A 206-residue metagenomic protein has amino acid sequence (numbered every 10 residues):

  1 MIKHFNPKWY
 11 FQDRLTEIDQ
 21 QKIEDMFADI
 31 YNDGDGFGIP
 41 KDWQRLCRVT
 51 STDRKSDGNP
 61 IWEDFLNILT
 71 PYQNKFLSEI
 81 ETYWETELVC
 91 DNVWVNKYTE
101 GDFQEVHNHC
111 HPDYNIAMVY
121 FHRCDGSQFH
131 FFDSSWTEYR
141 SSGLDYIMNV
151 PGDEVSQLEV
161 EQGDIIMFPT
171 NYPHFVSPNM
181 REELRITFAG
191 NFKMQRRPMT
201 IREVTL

Functional and structural regions predicted by a protein language model:
M1-W84, F103: Non-heme Fe(II)/2-oxoglutarate
F5, E87, H109-Y114, M180-L184: A generic structural micro-feature
T82-V93, F131: A short coil-to-beta-strand element that immediately follows conserved catalytic motifs
N96-M167, P198-T205: Catalytic core of non-heme Fe(II) oxygenases with the double-stranded beta-helix
Q104-H107, H174-R181: Short beta-strand His + acidic residue motifs that chelate non-heme Fe in jelly-roll/DSBH and cupin folds
H122, Y172, F192-M194: Short beta-strand segments enriched in hydrophobic/aromatic residues within well-folded beta-rich domains
D164-P173, E182: Beta-rich strand-turn-strand
L184-L206: Non-heme Fe(II)/2-oxoglutarate
